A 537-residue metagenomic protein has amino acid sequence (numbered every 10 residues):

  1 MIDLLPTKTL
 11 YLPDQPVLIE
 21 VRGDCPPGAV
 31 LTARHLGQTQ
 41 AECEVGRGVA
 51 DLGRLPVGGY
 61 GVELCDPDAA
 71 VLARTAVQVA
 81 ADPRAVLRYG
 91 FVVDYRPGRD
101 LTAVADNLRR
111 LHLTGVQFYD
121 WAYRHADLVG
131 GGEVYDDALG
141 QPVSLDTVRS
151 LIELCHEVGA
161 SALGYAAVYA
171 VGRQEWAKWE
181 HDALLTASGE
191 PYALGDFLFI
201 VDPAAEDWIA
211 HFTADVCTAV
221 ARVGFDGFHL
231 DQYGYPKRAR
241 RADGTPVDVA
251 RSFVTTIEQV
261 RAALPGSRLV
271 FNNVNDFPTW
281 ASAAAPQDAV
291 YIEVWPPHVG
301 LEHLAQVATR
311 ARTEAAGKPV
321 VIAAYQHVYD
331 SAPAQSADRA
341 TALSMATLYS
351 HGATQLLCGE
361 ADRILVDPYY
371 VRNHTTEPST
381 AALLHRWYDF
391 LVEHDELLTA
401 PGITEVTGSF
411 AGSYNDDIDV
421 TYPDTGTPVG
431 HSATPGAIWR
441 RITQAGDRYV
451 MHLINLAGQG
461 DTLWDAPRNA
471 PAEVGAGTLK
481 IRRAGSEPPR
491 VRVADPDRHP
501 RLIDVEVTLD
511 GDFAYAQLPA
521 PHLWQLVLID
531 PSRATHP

Functional and structural regions predicted by a protein language model:
L72-R124: An acidic-aromatic substrate-binding cleft motif
P83, V93-G98, G164-V223: Active-site-adjacent "subsite" loops/lids of carbohydrate-active enzymes
V86-R99, V129-L145, L194-A210, G234 (+3 more regions): The substrate-binding groove and active-site-proximal loops of carbohydrate-active enzymes, especially glycoside
A122-V171, G244-F253: Aromatic-lined substrate-binding rim segments of carbohydrate-active enzymes
A204-V290, W295-Q306, A315: Active-site neighborhood of glycoside hydrolase catalytic domains
Q232, K318-S413: Aromatic/acidic polysaccharide-binding cleft in carbohydrate-active enzymes
Y422-G485, Q525: Carbohydrate-binding surface patches
L509-P537: C-terminal beta-strand-rich structural cap/linker in extracellular carbohydrate-active enzymes
